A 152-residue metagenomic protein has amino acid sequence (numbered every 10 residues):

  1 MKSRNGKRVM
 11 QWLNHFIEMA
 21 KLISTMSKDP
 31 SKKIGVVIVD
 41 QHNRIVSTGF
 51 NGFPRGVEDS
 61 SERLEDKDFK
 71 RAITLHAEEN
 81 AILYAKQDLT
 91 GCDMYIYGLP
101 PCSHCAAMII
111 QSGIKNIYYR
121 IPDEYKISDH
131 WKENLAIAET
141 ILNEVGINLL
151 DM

Functional and structural regions predicted by a protein language model:
M1-M152: Zinc-dependent deaminase catalytic domain
